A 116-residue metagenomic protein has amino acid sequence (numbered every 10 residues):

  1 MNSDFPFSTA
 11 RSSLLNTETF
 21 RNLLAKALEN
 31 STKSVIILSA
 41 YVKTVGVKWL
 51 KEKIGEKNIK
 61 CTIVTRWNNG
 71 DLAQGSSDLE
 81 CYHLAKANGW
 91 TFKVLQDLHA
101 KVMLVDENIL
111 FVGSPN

Functional and structural regions predicted by a protein language model:
M1-E18: Glycine-rich phosphate-binding "P-loop"
F5-F7, F20, F92, F111: Phenylalanine-focused residue identity feature
F7-S8, E56, A85, V105 (+1 more regions): A generic structural signal for short, non-catalytic loop/turn and secondary-structure boundary residues
S12, G89-W90: Short, conserved active-site loop motifs that form the nucleotide-linked donor/cofactor pocket
N16-T17, K43-T44, F92: A conditional alpha-helix N-cap/helix-loop micro-motif detector
T19, Y41-V42, D97-H99: Short beta->alpha linker loops
N22-A87: Primarily the HKD phosphodiesterase
V35, T91-N116: HKD (HxKxxxxD) catalytic microenvironment of the phospholipase D
